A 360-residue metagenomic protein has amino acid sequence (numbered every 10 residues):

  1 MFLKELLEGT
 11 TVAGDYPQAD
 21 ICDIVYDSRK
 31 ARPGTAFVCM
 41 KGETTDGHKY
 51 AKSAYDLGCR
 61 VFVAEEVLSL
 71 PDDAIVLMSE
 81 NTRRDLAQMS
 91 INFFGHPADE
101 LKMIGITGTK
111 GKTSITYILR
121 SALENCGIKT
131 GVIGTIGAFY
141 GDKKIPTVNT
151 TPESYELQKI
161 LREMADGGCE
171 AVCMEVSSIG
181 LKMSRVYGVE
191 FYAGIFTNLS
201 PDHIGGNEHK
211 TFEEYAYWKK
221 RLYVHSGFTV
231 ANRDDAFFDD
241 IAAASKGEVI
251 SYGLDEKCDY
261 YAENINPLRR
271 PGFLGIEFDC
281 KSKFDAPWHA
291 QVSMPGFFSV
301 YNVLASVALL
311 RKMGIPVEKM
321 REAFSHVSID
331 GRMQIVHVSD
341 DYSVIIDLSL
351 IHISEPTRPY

Functional and structural regions predicted by a protein language model:
M1-Q88, P295, I329: N-terminal leader/targeting and accessory segments in enzymes
D23-Y26, G58-E65, M174, T229-R233 (+1 more regions): Short, hydrophobic beta-strand segments that form beta-sheet elements in well-ordered domains
V25-S28, F93-P97, Q334-I335: A short, basic/flexible loop-to-alpha-helix module at the beginning of a structural domain
C39-T44, V344-I351: Short, glycine-rich nucleotide/cofactor-binding loops
F62-E66, V132-I136, M320: A short glycine-rich beta-strand->turn/loop micro-motif centered on a GG-aromatic cluster
L68-D73, G167, A193-S343: Acidic, Mg2+-coordinating active-site environments of NTP-dependent enzymes
L86-R233, F237-G247, L304, M313: Phosphate-binding loop of NTP-binding sites
I351-Y360: Single conserved hydrophobic/aromatic residue that forms the stacking wall/gate of nucleotide- or nucleobase-binding
